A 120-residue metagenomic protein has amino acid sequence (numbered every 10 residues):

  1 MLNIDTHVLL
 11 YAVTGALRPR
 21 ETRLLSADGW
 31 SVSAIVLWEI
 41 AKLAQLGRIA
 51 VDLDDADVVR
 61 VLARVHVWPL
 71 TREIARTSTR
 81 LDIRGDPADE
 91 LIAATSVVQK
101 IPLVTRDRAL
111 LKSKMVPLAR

Functional and structural regions predicted by a protein language model:
M1-V32, A44-V59, Q99: Short, well-structured N-terminal submotif of metal-dependent ribonuclease cores
T6, A34, R72, D89-E90: Conserved glycosyltransferase catalytic-site signature
L9, L37, A75, L110-L111: A generic structural signal for short hydrophobic patches within well-formed alpha-helices
S31-S33, W68, V104: Structural detector of well-ordered beta-strand residues that form the stable sheet scaffold of enzyme domains
A56-D82: Acidic catalytic patch
A93-R120: Acidic, PIN/NYN-like endoribonuclease modules and their adjacent C-terminal/linker elements
